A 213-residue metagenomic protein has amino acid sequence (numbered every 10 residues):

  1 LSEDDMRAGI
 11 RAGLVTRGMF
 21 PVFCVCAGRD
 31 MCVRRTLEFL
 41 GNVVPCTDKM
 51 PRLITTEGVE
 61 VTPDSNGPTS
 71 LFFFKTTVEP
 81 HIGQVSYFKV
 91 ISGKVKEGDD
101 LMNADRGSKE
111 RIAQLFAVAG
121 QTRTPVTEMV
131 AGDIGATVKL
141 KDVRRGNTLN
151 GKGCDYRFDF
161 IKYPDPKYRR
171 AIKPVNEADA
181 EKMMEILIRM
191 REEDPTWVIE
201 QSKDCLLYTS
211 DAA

Functional and structural regions predicted by a protein language model:
L1-S210: Structural and coupling elements of P-loop NTPases
